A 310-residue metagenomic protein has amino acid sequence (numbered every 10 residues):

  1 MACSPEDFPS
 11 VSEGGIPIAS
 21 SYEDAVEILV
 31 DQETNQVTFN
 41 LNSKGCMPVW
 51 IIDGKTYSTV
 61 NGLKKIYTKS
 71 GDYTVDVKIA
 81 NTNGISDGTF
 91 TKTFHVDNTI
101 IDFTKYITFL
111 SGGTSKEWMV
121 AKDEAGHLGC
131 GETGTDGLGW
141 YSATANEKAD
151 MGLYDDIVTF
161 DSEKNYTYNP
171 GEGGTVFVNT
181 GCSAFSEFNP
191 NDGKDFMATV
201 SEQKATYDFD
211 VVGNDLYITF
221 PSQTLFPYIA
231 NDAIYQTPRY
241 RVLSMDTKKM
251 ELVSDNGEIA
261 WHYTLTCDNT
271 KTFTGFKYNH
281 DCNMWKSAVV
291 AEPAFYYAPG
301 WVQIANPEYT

Functional and structural regions predicted by a protein language model:
M1-V26, N83-L110, D268-H280: Bacterial Sec-dependent N-terminal signal peptides
T34-S43: A short beta-strand segment in extracellular, disulfide-stabilized domains
S43-V49: Solvent-exposed loop segments of extracellular immunoglobulin-like
V49-K65: Surface-exposed, flexible coil segments in extracellular/virion-facing regions
I52, K69-V77, D246, T310: Short tyrosine-centred short linear motifs in exposed loops/low-complexity segments
N61-D76, T82: Solvent-exposed segments in extracellular or luminal domains encompassing
I101-G139, T272-W301: Tryptophan-anchored aromatic micro-motifs
N146-M245, T310: Contiguous, well-ordered beta-strand patches that form the walls/edges of small beta-barrel/beta-sandwich domains
